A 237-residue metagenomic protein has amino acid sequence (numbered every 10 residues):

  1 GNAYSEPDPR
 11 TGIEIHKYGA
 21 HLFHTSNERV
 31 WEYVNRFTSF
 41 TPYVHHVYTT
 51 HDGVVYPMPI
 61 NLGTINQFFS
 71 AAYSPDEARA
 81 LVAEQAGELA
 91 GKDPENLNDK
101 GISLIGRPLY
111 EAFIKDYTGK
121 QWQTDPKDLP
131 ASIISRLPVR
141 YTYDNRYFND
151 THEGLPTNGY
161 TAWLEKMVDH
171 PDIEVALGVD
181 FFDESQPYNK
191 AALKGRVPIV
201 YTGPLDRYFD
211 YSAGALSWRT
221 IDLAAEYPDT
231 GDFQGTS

Functional and structural regions predicted by a protein language model:
G1-T11: Glycine-rich FAD pyrophosphate-binding loop
A3, V44-H46, T236: Short, acidic/polar N-cap/turn motifs at the starts of alpha helices
Y4-E6, N35-R36, Y211-G214: Short amphipathic alpha-helical segments
R10-A86: Dinucleotide-binding Rossmann-like beta1-alpha1 core, especially the glycine-rich loop that anchors the ADP
K17-H21, E153-G154, G235: A short acidic, glycine-rich active-site loop that binds or catalyzes chemistry on phosphate/adenosine moieties
P42-Y43, V175-L177, Y201: A structural signal for short, well-ordered beta-strand segments and their strand-loop junctions that often border
D52-V197, R207: Active-site/ligand-binding neighborhood in enzyme catalytic cores
V179-S237: Mid-domain catalytic core of redox enzymes that form a hydrophobic substrate pocket/lid adjacent to a catalytic redox
